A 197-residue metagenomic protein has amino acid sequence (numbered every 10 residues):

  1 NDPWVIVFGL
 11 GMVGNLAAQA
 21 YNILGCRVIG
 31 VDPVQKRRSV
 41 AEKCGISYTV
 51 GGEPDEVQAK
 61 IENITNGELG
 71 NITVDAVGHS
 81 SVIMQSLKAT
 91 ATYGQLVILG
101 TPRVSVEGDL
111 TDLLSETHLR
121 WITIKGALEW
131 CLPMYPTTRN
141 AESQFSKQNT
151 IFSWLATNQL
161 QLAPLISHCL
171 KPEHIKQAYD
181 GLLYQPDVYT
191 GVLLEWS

Functional and structural regions predicted by a protein language model:
N1, G67, V97, V104-E107 (+2 more regions): C-terminal capping/lid region of NAD(P)-dependent oxidoreductase domains
N1, S47-K125: Glycine-rich cofactor phosphate-binding loops and adjacent beta1-alpha1 units of small-molecule cofactor enzyme domains
N1-D55: Mid-domain Rossmann-like dinucleotide-binding core that forms the NAD(H)/NADP(H) cofactor-binding site
I6, I29, Q95-V97, K125 (+1 more regions): Structural detector of well-ordered beta-strand residues that form the stable sheet scaffold of enzyme domains
I6-L10, G30-V31, V50, N71-D75 (+3 more regions): Glycine- and other small-residue-rich loops at beta-strand/loop junctions that grip anionic moieties
I23-G25, C44, A91, L119-W121 (+1 more regions): Short, well-ordered coil/turn elements that cap or connect secondary structure elements
Q58-N63, T111-I166: C-terminal substrate-binding/catalytic core of Rossmann-like NAD(P)-dependent dehydrogenases/reductases
I151, I175-K176: Extracellular/periplasmic ligand-binding modules, especially the Venus flytrap/periplasmic-binding
